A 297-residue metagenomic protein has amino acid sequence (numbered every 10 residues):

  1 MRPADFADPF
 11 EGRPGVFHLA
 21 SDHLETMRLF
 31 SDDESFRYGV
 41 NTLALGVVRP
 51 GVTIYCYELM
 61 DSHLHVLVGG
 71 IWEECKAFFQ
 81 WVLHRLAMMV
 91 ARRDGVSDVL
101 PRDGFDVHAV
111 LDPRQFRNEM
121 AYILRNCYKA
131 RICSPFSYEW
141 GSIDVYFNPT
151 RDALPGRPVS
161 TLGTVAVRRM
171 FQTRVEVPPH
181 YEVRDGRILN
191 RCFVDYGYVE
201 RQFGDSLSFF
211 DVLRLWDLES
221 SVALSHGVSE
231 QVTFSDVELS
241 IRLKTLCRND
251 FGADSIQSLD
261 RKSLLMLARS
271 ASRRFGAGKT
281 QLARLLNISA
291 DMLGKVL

Functional and structural regions predicted by a protein language model:
M1-C56, I71-L297: Short Pro-Cys-Gly-centered "Cys-loop" motif that presents a nucleophilic cysteine in a tight turn
E58-D61: Short, flexible turn/loop "capping" segments at secondary-structure junctions
H63-G70: Short beta-strand->loop micro-motif that forms the acidic, two-metal-ion catalytic signature in nucleotide-processing
